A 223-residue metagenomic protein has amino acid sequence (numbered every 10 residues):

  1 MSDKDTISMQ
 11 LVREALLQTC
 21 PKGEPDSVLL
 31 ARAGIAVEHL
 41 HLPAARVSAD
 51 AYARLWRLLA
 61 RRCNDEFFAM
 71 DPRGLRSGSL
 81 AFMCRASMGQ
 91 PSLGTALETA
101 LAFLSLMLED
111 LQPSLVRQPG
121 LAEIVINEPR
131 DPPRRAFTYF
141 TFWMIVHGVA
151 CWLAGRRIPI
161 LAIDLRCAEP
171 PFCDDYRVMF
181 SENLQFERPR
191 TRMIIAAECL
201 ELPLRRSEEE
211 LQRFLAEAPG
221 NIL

Functional and structural regions predicted by a protein language model:
M1-V125, I145: N-terminal low-complexity or simple alpha-helical regulatory segments that function as activation/interaction modules
D5-M9, M107-F140, G148-E169: Conserved binding/catalytic microenvironments
L29, A136-Y139, M193: PAPS-dependent sulfation machinery
A81-S87, P129-P132, L200-E201, G220-N221: Short hinge/gating elements
F103, I145, V149-L153, A218-N221: Conserved short hydrophobic interaction patches
R135-Y139, W143, E208, Q212: Short, charged, low-complexity patches
E169-D175: Charged mid-protein connector segments
V178-L223: Extended mid-to-C-terminal alpha-helical interaction segments
